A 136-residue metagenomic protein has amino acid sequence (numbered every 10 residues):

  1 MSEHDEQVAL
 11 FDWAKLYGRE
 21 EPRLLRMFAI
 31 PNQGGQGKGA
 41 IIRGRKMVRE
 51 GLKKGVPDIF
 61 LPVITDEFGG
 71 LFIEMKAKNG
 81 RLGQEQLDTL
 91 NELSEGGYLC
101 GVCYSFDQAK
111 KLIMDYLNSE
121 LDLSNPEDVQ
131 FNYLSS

Functional and structural regions predicted by a protein language model:
M1-S136: Catalytic phosphate/metal-binding cores of nucleic-acid and nucleotide-processing enzymes, i.e., regions that mediate
